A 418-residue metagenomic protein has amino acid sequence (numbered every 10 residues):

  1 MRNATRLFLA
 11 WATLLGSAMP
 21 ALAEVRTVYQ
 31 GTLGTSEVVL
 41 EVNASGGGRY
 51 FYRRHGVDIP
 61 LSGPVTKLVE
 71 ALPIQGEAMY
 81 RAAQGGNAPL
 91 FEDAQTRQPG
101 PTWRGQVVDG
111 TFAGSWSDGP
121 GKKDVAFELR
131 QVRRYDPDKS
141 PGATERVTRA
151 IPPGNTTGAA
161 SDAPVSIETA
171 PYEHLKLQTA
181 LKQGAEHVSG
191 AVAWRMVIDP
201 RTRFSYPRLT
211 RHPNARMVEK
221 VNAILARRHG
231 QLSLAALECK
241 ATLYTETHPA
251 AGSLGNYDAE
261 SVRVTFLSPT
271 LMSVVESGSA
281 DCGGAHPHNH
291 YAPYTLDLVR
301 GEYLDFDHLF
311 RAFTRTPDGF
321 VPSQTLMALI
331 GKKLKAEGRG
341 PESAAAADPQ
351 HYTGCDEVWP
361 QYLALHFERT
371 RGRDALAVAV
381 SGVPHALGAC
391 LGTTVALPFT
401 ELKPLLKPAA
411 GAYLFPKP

Functional and structural regions predicted by a protein language model:
M1-W11: Bacterial N-terminal signal peptides that target proteins for export
A18-P20: N-terminal signal peptide c-region/cleavage motif recognized by signal peptidases
E24-V108, W116: Central antiparallel beta-sheet cores of small beta-barrel/beta-sandwich binding domains
F51, S253, C282-P287: Short consensus segments that form the blades of beta-propeller domains, in both extracellular/periplasmic
R53-K67, R104-T157, H290-T295, V299: Edge beta-strand at a domain terminus
P64-L68, Q106-V107, V262-T270, D297-Y303 (+1 more regions): A short, structured loop/turn motif at beta-sheet edges
P137-M272, S277-D281, A375-P418: Active-site acidic/histidine clusters and adjacent loop/turn architecture that either coordinate catalytic ions
P293-T353: Short helix-loop boundary/capping segments
